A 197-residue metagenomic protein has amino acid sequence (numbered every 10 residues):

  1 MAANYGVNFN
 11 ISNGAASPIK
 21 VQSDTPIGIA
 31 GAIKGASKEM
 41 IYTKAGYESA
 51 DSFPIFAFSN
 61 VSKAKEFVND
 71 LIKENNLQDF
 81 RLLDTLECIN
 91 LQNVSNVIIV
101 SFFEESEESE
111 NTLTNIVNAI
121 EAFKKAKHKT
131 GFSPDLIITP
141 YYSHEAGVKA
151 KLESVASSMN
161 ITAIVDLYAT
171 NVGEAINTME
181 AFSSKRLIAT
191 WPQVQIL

Functional and structural regions predicted by a protein language model:
M1-L197: Surface-exposed assembly/interface segments
